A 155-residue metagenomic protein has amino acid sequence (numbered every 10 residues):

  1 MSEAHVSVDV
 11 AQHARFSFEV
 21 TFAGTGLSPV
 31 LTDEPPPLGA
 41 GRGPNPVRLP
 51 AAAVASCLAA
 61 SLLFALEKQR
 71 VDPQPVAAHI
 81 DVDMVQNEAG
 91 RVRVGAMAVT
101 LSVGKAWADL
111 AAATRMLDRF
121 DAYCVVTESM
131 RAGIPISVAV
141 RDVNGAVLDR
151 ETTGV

Functional and structural regions predicted by a protein language model:
M1-A52, A60-V155: Extended beta-strand/beta-hairpin segments
